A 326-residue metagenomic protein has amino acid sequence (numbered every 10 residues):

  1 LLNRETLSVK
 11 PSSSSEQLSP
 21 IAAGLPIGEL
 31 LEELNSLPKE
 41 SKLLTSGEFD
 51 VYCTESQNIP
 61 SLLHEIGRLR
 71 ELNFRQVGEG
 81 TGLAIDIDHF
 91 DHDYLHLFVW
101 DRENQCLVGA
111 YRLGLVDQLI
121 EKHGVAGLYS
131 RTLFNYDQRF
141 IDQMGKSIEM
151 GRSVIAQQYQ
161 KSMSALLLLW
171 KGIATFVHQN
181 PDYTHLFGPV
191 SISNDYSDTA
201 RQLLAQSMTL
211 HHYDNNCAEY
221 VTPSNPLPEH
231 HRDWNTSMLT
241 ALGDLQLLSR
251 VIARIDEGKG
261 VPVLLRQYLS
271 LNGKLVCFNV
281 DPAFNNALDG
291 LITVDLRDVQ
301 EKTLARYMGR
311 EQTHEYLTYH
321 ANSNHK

Functional and structural regions predicted by a protein language model:
L1-S19, W234-L242: Non-catalytic C-terminal accessory region of glycerolipid acyltransferases and related lyso-lipid remodeling enzymes
S15-Q57: Conserved N-terminal entry element of GNAT/NAT acetyltransferase domains
L43-H92, H96, W100-G109, L115: Short amphipathic alpha-helix that is part of the acyltransferase structural core
E48, A110, S147, D289: A residue-level signal for beta-strand positions that form part of recognition/binding surfaces within mature
E71, T81-A84, Q118-K274, N279-A287: Acyl-donor binding region in acyl/amide transferases
D93, A287-L288: Short Asp/Glu-rich motifs
D289-K326: C-terminal non-catalytic accessory extensions
